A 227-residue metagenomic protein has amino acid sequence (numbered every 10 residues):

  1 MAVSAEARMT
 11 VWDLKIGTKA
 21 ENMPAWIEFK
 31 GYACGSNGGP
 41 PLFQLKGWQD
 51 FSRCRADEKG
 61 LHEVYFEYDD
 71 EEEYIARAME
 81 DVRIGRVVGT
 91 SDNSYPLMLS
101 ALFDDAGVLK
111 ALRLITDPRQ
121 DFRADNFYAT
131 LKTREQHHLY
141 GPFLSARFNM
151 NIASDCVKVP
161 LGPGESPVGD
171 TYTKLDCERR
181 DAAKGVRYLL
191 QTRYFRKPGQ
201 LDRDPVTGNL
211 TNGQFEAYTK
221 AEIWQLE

Functional and structural regions predicted by a protein language model:
V3-A56, Y68-E227: Non-cytosolic coordination micro-motifs
D57, H62: Cell-wall glycan
V64-F66: Generic detection of short hydrophobic beta-strand segments and adjacent strand-loop junctions
